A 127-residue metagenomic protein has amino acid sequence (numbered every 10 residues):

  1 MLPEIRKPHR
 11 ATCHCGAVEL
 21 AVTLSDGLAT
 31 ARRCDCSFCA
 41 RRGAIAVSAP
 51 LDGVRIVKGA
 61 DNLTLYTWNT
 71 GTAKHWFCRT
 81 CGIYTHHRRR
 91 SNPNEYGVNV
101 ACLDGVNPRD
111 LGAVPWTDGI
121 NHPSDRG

Functional and structural regions predicted by a protein language model:
M1-G127: A short Gly-Trp-Pro
